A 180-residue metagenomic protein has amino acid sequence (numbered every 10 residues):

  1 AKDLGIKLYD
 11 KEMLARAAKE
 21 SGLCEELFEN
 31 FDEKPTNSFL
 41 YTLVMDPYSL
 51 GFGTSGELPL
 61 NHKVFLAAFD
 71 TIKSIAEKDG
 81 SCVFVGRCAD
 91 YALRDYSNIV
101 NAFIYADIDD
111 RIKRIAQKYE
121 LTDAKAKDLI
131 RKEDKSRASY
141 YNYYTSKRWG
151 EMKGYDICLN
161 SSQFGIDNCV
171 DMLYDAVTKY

Functional and structural regions predicted by a protein language model:
A1-K2: Glycine-rich phosphate-binding P-loop
M13-S81: ATP-dependent small-molecule kinase phosphotransfer cores that center on conserved nucleotide phosphate-binding segments
K34-L43, T122-D167: Small-molecule kinase domains that catalyze NTP-dependent phosphoryl transfer to phosphate-bearing small molecules
F69, I166-Y174: Short, amphipathic alpha-helical "lid/cap" segments that border enzyme active or binding sites
G86-Y91: Short, polar loop motifs at secondary-structure junctions
D95-K118, D123-E133: Conserved phosphate-donor/acceptor-positioning beta-strand/loop module used by diverse small-molecule
